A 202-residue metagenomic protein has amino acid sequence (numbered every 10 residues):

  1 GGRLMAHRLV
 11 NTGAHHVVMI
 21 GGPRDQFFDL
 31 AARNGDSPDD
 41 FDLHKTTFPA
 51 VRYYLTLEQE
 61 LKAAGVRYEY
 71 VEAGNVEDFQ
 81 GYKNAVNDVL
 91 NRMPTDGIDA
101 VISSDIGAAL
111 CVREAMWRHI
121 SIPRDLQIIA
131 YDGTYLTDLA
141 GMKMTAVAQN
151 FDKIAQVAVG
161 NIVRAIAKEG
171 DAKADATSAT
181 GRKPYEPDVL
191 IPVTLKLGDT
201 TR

Functional and structural regions predicted by a protein language model:
G1-L4, M19-K62, V66-D88, I102-A109 (+3 more regions): Hinge/beta->alpha junction and helix N-cap segments in small-molecule ligand-binding domains
V10, K62, M116-R118: Short polybasic/polar patches that bind polyanions
T12, A64, A165, E169: Change "in soluble alpha/beta enzymes" to "in soluble alpha/beta proteins
A14, V66, I120: Short phosphate-binding/catalytic loops that engage adenosine nucleotides
A14-H16, D99: Short acidic/polar active-site loop segments enriched in Thr and Asp
H15, G22, L30, Y70 (+3 more regions): A generic "cationic amphipathic patch" detector
K83, N87-R202: Flexible loop/turn connectors
